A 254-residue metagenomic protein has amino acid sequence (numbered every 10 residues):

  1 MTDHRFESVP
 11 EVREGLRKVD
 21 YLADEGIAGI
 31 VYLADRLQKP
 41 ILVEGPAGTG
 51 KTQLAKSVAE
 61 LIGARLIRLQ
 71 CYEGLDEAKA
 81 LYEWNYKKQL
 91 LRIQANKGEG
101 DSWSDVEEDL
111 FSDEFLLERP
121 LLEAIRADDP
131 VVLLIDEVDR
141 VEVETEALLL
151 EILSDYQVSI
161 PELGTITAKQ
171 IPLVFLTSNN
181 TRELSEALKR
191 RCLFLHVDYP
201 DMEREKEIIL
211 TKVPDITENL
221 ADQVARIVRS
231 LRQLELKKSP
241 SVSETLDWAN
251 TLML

Functional and structural regions predicted by a protein language model:
M1-L254: C-terminal regulatory/interaction module of P-loop NTP-utilizing enzymes
